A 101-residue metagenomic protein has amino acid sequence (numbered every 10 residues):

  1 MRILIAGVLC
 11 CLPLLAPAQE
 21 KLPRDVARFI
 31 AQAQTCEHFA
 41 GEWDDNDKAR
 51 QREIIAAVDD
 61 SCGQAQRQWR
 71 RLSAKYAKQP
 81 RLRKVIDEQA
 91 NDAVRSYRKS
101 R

Functional and structural regions predicted by a protein language model:
M1-L4: Positively charged n-region of N-terminal signal peptides that target proteins for export
A6-G7, Q32, V58: Secretory pathway export signals and precursors
L9-C10, T35, S61: The N-terminal extracellular segments of secreted preproproteins, especially immediately downstream of signal
C11-P17: N-terminal signal peptide c-region/cleavage motif recognized by signal peptidases
A18-D45: Immediate post-signal-peptide N-terminus of mature secreted/exported proteins
A40-R101: Compact alpha-helical subdomains of small soluble proteins
